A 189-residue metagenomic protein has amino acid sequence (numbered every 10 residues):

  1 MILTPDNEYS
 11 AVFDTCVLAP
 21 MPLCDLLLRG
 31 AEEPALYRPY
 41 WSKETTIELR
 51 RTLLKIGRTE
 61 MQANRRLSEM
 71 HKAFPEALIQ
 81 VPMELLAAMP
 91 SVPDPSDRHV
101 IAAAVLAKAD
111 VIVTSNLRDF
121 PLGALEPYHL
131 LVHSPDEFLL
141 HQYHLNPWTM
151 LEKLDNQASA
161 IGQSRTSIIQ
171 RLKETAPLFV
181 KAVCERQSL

Functional and structural regions predicted by a protein language model:
M1-D25: Metal-dependent nucleic-acid phosphoesterase active-site entry motif
M21-I56: PIN/NYN-family metal-dependent endoribonuclease catalytic core
R38, L78-I79, L131: Conserved beta-strand segments of alpha/beta enzyme cores
K43, M83, S134-D136: Residues at the C-termini of beta-strands that transition into short coil/loop
I47-P75, H141-I161: Extended, non-globular alpha-helical segments
P75-V111, I161, R165, L172-K173 (+2 more regions): Active-site neighborhoods of divalent-metal-dependent phosphate/nucleic-acid chemistry enzymes
D97-L131: Acidic, metal-binding active-site segment of PIN/NYN-like and related structure-specific nucleases
R118-L189: Acidic, PIN/NYN-like endoribonuclease modules and their adjacent C-terminal/linker elements
